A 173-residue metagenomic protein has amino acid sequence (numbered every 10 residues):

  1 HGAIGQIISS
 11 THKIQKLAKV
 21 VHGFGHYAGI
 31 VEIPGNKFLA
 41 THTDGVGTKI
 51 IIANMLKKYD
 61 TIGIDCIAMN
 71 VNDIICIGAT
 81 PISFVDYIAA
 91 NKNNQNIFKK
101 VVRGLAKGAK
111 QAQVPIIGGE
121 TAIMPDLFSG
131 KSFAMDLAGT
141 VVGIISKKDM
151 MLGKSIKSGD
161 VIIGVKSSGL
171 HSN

Functional and structural regions predicted by a protein language model:
H1-N173: Helix-biased detector of long, well-ordered alpha-helical tracts
